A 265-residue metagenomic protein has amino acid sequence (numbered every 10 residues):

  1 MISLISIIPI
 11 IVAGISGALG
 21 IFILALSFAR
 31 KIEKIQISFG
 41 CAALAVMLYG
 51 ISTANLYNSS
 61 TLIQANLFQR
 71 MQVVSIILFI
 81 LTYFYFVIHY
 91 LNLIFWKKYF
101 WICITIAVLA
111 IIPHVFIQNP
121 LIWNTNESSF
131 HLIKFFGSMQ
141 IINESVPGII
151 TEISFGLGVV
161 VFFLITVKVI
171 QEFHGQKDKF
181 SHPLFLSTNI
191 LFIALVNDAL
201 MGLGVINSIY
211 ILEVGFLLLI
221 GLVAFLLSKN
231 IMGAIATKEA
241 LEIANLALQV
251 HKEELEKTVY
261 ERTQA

Functional and structural regions predicted by a protein language model:
M1-L19: Generic start-of-chain signal for non-secretory N-termini
M1-S3, I21-K34: Short, hydrophobic transmembrane alpha-helix segments
I2, P9, E33-Q36, G40-C41 (+6 more regions): Interfacial "cap-and-anchor" motif at the non-cytosolic start of specific transmembrane alpha-helices
G14-A18, I80, G158-F162: Hydrophobic alpha-helical transmembrane segments
G20-F28, I76-A107, T166, S228-I231: Internal transmembrane alpha-helix with an interfacial aromatic "cap," most often the third helix
K229, G233-A265: Amphipathic alpha-helical coiled-coil "transmission" helices that mediate dimerization and conformational coupling
